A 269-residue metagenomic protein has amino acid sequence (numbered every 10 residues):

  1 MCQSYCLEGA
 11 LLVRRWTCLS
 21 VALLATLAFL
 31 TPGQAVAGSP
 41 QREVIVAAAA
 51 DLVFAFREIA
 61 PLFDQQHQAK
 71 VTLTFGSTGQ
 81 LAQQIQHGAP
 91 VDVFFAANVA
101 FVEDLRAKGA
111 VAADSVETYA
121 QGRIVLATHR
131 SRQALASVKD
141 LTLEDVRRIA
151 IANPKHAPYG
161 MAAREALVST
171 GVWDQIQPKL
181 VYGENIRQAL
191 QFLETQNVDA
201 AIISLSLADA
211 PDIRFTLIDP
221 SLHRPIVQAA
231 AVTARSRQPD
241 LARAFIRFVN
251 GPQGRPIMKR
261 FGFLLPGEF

Functional and structural regions predicted by a protein language model:
S4-V21: Bacterial N-terminal signal peptides that target proteins for export
R14-W16, L30-A35: N-terminal twin-arginine translocation
S20-T31: Bacterial N-terminal signal peptides
Q34-F75, G79-A89, A96-V99, E103-K108 (+1 more regions): Exported/periplasmic ABC-transporter solute-binding proteins
